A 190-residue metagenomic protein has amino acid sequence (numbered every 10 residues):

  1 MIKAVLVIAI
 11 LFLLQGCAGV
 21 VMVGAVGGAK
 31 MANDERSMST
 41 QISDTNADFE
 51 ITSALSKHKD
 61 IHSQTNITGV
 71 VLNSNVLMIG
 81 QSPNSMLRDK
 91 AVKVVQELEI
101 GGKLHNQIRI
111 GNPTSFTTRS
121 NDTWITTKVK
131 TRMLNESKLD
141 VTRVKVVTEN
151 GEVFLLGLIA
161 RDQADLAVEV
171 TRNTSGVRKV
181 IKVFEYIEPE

Functional and structural regions predicted by a protein language model:
I2, I8-L11, A18-E190: N-terminal targeting leaders
